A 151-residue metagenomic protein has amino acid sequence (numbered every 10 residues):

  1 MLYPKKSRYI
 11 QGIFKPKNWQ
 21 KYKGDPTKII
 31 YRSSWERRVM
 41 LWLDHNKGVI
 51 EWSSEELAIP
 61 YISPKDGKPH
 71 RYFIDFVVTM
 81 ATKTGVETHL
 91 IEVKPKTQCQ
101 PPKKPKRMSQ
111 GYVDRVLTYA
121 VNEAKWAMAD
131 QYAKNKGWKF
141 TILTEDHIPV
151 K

Functional and structural regions predicted by a protein language model:
M1-K151: Electrostatic, structured charged patches in enzyme active sites and in nucleic-acid/phosphate-binding
